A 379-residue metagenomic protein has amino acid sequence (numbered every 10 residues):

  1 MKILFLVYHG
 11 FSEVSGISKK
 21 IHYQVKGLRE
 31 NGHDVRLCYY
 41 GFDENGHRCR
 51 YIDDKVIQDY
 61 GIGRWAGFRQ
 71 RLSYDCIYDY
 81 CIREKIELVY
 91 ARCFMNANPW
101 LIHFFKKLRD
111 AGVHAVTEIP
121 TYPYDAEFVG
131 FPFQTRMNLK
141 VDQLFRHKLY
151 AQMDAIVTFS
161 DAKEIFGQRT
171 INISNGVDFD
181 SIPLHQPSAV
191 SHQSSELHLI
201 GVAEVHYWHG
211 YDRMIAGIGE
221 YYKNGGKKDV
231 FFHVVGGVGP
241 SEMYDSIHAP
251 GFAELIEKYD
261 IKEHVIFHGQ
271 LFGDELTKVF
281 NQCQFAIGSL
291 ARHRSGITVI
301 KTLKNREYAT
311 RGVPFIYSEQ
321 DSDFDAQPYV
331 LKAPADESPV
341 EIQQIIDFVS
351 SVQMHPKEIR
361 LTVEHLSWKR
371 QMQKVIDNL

Functional and structural regions predicted by a protein language model:
M1-N45, E84, P314: N-terminal subdomain of nucleotide-sugar transferases
L4, H192-H209, I215-I218, F232-V235: Conserved donor-binding/catalytic core segment of Leloir-type glycosyltransferases
S15, N96, H209, D274-L276 (+2 more regions): Nucleotide-sugar-dependent
K26, D75, P99, H103-A111 (+2 more regions): Membrane-proximal helix-turn-helix segments that form the acceptor-binding/catalytic region of lipid-linked
Q143-Q186: Donor nucleotide-sugar binding/catalytic pocket of nucleotide-sugar-dependent glycosyltransferases
S246-D274: Nucleotide-activated donor-binding/catalytic signature segment of Leloir-type glycosyltransferases, i.e., the conserved
F324-D347: Change "using UDP/GDP/dTDP sugars" to "using nucleotide sugars
E337-V340, S350-L379: A charged, aromatic-enriched C-terminal amphipathic alpha-helix characteristic of glycosyltransferases across folds
